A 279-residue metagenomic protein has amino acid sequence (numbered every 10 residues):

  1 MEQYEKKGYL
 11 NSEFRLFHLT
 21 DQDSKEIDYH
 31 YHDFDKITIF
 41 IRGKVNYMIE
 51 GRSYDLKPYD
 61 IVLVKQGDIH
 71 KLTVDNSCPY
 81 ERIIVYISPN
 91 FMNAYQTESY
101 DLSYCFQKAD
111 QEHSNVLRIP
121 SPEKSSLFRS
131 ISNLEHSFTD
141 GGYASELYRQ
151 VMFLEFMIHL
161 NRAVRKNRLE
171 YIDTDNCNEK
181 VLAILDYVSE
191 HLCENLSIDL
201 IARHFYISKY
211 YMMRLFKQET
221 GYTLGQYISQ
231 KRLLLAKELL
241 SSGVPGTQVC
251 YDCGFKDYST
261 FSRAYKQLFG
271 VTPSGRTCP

Functional and structural regions predicted by a protein language model:
M1-T20, Q66, K71-T139, R162-N167: A hydrophobic/aromatic-rich effector-binding and dimerization subdomain of bacterial HTH-type transcriptional regulators
L16-H32: Conserved short histidine dyad/triad with adjacent acidic residue
Y31-Y47, L63: Short, conserved beta-strand element in jelly-roll/cupin
G51-K65: Short acidic-glycine-tyrosine-enriched beta hairpin
P122-S125, F138-L154, D175: All-alpha amphipathic helical-bundle segments outside canonical DNA-binding/catalytic cores that form hydrophobic
E123-S126, N176-I184, T220, S229-R232: N-terminal positioning helix adjacent to the helix-turn-helix/winged-helix DNA-binding module
H159-V164, Y187-K231, V244, C250-P279: Basic/polar phosphate-binding segments, predominantly the helix-turn-helix DNA-binding elements of transcriptional
